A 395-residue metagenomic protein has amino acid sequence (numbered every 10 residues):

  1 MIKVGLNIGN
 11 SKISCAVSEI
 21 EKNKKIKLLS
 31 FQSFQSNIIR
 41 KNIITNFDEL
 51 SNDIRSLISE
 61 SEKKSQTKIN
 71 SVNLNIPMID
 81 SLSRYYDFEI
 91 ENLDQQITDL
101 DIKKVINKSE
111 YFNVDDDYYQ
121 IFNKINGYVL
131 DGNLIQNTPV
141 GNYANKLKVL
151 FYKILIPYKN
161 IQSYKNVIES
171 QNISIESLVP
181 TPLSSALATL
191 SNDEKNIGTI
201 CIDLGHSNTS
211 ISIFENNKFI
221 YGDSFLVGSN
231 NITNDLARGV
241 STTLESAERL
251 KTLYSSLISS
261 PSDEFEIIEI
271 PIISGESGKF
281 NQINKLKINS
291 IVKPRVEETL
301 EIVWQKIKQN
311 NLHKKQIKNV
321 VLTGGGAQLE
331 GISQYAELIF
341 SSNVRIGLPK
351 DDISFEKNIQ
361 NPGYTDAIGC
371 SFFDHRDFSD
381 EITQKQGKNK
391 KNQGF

Functional and structural regions predicted by a protein language model:
M1-K12, A16-T199, K218-I220, T243-L244 (+5 more regions): Nucleotide/phosphate-binding catalytic cleft detector across ATP-hydrolyzing and phosphate-transferring enzymes
L6-K12, I76-P77, C201-N208, F214-N217 (+2 more regions): A short acidic Gly-Thr/Ser loop motif
C15, L74, I168, D203 (+4 more regions): Residue-level signature of catalytic and energy-coupling elements of molecular machines, predominantly ATP/GTP-dependent
K41, A188, N234-A237, I353-N358: Short, charged, surface-exposed secondary-structure boundary motifs
L74-I79, N319-Q328, G347: Glycine-rich beta-strand-to-loop/alpha-helix junction loops that act as flexible
D99, K103, I339-A367: Conserved phosphate-binding/catalytic loops in two-lobed NTP-binding clefts
L226-E248: A conserved active-site cap/scaffold subdomain adjacent to cofactor or substrate pockets
S255-I258, K315-I339: Glycine-rich phosphate-binding loops at beta-strand->alpha-helix junctions
